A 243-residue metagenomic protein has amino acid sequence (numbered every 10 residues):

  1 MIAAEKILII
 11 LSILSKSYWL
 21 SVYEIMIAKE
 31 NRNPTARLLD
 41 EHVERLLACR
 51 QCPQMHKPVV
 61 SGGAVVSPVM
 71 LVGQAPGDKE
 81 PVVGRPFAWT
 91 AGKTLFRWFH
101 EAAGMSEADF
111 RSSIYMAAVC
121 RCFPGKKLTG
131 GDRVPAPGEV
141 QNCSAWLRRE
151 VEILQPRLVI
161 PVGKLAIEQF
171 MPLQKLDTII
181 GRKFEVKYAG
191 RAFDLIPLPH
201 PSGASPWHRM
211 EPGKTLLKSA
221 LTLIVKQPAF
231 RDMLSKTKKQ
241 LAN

Functional and structural regions predicted by a protein language model:
E5-L14: Short, low-complexity, charge-dense intrinsically disordered segments
I27-R182, Y188-T237: A polyanion-binding, active-site-adjacent surface
